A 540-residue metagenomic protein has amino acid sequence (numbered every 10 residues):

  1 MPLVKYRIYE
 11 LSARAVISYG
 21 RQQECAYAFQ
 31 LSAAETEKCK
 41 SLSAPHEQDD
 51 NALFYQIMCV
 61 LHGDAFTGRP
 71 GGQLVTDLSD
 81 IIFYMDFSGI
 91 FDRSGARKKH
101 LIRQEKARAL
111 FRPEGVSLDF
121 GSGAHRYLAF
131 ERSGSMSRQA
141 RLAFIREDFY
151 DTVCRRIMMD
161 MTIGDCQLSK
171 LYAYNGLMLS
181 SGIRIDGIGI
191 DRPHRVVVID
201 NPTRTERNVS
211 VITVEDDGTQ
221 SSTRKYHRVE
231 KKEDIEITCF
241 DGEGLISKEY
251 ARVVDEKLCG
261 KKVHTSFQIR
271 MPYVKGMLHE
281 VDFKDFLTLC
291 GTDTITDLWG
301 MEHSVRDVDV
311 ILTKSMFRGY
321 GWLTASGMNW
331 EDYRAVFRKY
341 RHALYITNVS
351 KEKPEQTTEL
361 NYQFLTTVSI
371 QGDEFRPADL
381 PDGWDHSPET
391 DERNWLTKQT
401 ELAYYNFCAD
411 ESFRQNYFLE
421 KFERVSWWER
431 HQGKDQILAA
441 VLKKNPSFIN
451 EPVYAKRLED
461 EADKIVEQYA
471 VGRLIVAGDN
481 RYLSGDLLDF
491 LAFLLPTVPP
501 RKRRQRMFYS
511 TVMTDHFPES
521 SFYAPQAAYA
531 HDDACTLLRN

Functional and structural regions predicted by a protein language model:
M1-N540: Conserved small-residue
